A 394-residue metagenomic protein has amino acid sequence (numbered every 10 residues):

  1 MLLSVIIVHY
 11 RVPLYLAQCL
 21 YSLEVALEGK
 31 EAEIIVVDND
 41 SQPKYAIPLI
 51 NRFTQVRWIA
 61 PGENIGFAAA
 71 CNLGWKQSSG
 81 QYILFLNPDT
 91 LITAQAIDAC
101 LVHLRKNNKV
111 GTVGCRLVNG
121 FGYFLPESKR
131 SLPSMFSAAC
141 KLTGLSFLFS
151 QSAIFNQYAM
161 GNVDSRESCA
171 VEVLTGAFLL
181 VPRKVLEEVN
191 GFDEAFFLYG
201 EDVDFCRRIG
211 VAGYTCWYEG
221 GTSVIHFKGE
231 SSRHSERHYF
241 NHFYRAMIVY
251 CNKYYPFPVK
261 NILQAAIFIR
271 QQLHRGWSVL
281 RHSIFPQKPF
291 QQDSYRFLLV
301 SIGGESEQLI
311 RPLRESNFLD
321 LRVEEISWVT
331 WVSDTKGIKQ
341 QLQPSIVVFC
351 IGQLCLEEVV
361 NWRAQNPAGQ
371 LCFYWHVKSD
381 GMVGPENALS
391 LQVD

Functional and structural regions predicted by a protein language model:
V12-L27, I310-P312, K336: Short, well-formed alpha-helical segments that are part of the catalytic scaffolds of diverse glycosyltransferases
L20-E63, L73: Acidic donor-binding segment of Leloir-type glycosyltransferases
A60-S78, A99: Glycine-rich, basic loop-to-helix element that forms the pyrophosphate-binding segment of sugar-nucleotide handling
I83: Short aromatic/hydrophobic "clamp" motif used to bind/position activated sugar donors
L91-E127: Conserved donor NDP-sugar-binding/catalytic core segment of glycosyltransferases
L132-V171: Short, flexible, basic/aromatic active-site loop/helix in glycosyltransferases
D164-E167, E172-T222, W362: A short, conserved alpha-helix in the catalytic core of glycosyltransferases
R207-I284: Active-site-adjacent helix/loop segment of glycosyltransferases that harbors family-specific signature motifs
